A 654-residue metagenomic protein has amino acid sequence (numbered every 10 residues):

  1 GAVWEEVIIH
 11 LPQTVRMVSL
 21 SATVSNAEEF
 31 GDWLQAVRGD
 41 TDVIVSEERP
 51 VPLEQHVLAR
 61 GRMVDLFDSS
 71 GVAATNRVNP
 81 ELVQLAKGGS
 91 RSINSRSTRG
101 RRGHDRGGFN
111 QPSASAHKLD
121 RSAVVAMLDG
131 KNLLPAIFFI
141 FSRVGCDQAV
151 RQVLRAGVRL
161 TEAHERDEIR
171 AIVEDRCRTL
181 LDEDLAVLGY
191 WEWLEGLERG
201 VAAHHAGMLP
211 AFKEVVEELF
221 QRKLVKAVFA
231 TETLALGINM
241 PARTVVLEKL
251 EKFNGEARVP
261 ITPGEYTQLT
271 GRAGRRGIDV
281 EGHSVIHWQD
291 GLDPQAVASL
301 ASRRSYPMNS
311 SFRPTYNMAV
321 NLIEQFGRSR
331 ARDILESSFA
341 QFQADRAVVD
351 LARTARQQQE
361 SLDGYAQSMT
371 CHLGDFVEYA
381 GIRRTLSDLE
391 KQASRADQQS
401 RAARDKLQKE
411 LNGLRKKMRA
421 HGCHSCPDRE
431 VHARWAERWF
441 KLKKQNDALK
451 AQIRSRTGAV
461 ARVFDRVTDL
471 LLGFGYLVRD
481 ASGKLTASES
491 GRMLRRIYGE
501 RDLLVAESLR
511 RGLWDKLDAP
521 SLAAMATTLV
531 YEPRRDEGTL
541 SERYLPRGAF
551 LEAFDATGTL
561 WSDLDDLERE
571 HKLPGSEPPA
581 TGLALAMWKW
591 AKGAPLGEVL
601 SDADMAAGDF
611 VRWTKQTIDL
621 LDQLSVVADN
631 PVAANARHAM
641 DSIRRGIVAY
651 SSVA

Functional and structural regions predicted by a protein language model:
G1-V15: Short, conserved "post-DEAD/DEAH" coupling segment immediately C-terminal to helicase motif II within the SF2/RecA-like
I9, R16-M17, T23-Q152, A202: Conserved interdomain linker/interface between the two RecA-like ATPase lobes of SF2 helicase motors
R143-A227, P260-P263, K391-R419, C423-S425 (+2 more regions): Conserved C-terminal RecA-like helicase domain
M240, T244-N254, V259-L300: Conserved segment of the helicase C-terminal RecA-like domain
L292-Q452, R456: Long, largely alpha-helical accessory region at the distal end of helicase-like NTP-driven motors
V478-G512: Accessory beta->alpha helical hairpin/"wing" motif in late/C-terminal subdomains of nucleic-acid enzymes
L503-T557: Leucine-rich, amphipathic alpha-helical/linker segments
L567-A654: Long low-complexity, intrinsically disordered regions
